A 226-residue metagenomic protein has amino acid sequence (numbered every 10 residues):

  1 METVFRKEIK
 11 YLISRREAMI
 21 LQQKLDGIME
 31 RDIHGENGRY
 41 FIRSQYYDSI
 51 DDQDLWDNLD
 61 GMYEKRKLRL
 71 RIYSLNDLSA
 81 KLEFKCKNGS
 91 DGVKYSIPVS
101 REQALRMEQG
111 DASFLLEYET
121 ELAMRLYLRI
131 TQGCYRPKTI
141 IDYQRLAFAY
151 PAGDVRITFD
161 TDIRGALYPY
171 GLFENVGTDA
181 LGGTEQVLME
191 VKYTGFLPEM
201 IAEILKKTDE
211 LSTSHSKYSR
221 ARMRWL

Functional and structural regions predicted by a protein language model:
M1-L226: Phosphate-end processing signature that detects enzymes handling 5′-triphosphorylated RNA and polyphosphate
